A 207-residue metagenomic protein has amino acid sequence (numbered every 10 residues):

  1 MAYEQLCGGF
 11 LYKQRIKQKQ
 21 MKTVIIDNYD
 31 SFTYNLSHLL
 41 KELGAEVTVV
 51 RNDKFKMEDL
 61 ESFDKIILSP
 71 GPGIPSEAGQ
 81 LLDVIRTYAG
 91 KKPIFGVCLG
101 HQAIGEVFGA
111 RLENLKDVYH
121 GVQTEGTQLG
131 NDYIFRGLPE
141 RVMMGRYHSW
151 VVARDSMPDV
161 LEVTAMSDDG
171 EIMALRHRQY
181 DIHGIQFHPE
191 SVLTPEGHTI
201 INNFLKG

Functional and structural regions predicted by a protein language model:
Q20-V24: Extreme N-terminal starter segment of soluble prokaryotic enzymes
E46-K54: A short beta-strand-loop structural module common to alpha/beta enzyme folds
F55-F63: Short amphipathic alpha-helix with an adjacent loop that forms part of the alpha/beta core around
F63-R136, I201-N203: Cysteine-nucleophile active-site neighborhood
P93-F95, R111, M143, E162 (+1 more regions): Proline-centered loop/turn at the N-terminus of a beta-strand
D132-Q179: Catalytic beta-strand/loop cores that center a nucleophilic Ser/Cys/Thr and support acyl-enzyme chemistry
V192-G207: Acyltransferase
